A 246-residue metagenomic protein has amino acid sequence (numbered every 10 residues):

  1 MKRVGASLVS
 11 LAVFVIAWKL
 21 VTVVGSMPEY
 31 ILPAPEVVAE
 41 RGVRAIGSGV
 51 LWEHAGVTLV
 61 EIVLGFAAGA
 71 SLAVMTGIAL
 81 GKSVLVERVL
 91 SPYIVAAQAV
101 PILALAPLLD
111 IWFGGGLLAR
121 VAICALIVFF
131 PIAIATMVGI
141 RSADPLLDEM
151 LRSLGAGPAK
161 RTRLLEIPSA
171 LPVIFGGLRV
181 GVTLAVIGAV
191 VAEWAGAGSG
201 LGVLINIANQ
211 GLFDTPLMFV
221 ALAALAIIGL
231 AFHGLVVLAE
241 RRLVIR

Functional and structural regions predicted by a protein language model:
K2-S26: N-terminal signal-anchor transmembrane alpha helix
V23-A67, I207: Periplasmic/extracellular loop-to-transmembrane helix junction in inner-membrane transport proteins
L64-I94, I111: Transmembrane-helix boundary motif in ABC transporter permease subunits
V84, R141, P172, F219-R246: C-terminal transmembrane helix and the adjacent membrane-cytosol boundary/short C-terminal tail of inner/organellar
V95-P131, V138-G139: Generic hydrophobic transmembrane alpha-helix motif, especially the helices
I111, I140, I187-L225, V244: Glycine-rich helix-loop "coupling/hinge" segments at transmembrane-helix boundaries in multipass transporters
A122-L126, A159-A192: Transmembrane alpha-helices
I140-L146, M150-A170, G211: Short helix-to-coil transition segments within interhelical loops that connect adjacent transmembrane helices
